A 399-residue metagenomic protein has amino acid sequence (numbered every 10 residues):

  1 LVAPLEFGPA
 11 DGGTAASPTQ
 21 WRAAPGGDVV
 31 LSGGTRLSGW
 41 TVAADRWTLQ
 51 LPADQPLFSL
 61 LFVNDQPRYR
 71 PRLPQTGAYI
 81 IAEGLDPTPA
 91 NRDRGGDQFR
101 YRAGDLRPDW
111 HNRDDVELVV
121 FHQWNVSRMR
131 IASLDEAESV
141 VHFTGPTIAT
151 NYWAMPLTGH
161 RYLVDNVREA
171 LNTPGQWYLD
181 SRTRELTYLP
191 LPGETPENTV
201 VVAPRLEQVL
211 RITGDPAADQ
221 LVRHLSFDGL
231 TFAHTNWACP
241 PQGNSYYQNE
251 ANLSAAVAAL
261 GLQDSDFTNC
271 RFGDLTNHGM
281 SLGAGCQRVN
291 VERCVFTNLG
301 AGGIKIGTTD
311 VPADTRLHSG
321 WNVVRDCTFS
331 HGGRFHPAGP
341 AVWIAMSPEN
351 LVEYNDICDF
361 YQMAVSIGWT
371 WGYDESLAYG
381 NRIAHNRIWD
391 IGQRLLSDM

Functional and structural regions predicted by a protein language model:
L1-G261, D266-R271, P312-R316: Extracellular polysaccharide-degrading/modifying enzymes targeting complex plant/algal/animal polysaccharides
P4, E207-V209, A256, H278-G279 (+5 more regions): Structural detector of coil-to-beta-strand junctions
E6, R22, V30-S32, R211 (+13 more regions): Extracellular beta-strand solenoid repeats
W124, A284-C286: A generic beta-sheet turn/junction motif
W124, F335-H336, R394: Functionally critical, cavity-lining and gating residues within the transmembrane helices of 12-TM secondary
R223-H234, Q263-N277, C286-A301, D314-G333 (+3 more regions): Right-handed parallel beta-helix
P240-G243, P337, S397: Short acidic, glycine/proline-rich loop/turn micro-motifs
L253-A258, T276-G283, K305, T309-R316 (+3 more regions): The substrate-binding groove and active-site-proximal loops of carbohydrate-active enzymes, especially glycoside
